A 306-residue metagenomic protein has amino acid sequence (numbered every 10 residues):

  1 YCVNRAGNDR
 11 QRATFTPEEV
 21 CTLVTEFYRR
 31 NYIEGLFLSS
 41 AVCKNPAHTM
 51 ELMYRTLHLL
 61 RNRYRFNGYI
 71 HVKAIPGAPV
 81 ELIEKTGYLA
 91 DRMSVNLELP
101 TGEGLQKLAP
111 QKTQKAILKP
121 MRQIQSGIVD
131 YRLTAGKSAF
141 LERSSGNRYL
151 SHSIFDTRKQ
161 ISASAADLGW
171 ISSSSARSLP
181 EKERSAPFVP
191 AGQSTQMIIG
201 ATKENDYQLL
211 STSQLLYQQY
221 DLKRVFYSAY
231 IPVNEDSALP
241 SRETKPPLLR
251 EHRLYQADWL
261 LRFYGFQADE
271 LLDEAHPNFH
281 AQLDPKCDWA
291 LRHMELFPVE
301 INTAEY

Functional and structural regions predicted by a protein language model:
Y1: C-type cytochrome heme c attachment motif
N4-T195, I199-K203, L216-Y217, I231-E243: Conserved Radical SAM active-site core
K119, Q208-S211, L249-H252, Q256: Generic recognition of stable, solvent-exposed alpha-helical segments in well-folded globular domains
L133-F140, Y227-S228, F266-D273: Flexible, glycine/charged-enriched surface loops at secondary-structure junctions
A186-F188, L210-Y227: Acidic, glycine-rich loop-and-beta core segments that form the ion-binding/anion-interacting portion of active sites
T195-I198, T202, K223-R224, S228-P232 (+2 more regions): Catalytic cores of enzyme domains
E235-Y306: Long, highly charged, low-complexity intrinsically disordered interaction regions that mediate electrostatic DNA/RNA
